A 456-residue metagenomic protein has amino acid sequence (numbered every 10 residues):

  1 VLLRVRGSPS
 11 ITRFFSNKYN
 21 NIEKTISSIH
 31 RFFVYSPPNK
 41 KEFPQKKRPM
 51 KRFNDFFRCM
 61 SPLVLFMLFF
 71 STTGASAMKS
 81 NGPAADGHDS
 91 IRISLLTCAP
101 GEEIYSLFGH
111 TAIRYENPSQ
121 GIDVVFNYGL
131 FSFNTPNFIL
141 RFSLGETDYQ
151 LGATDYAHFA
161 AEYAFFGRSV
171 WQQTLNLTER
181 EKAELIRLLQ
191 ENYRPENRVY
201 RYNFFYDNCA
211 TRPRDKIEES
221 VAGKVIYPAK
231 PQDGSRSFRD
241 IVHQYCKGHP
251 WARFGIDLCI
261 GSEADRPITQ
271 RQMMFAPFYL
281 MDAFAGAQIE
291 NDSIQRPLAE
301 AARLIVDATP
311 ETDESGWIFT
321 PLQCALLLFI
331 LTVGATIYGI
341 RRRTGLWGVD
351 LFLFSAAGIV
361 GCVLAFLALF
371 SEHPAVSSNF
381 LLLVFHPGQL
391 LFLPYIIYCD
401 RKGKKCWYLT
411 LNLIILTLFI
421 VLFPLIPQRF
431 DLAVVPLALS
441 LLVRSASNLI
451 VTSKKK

Functional and structural regions predicted by a protein language model:
Y19-N21, S28, Y35, K46: Short, positively charged and aromatic/hydrophobic N-terminal segments
K51-P62: Bacterial N-terminal signal peptides that target proteins for export
S61-S71: Bacterial N-terminal signal peptides
G74-A77: Boundary at the C-terminal end of the N-terminal hydrophobic targeting segment
D89-R168: Glycine-rich catalytic cores of cysteine/serine-nucleophile enzymes that process amide/ester linkages in cell-envelope
G101-E102, R168-N176, P195-F204: Second-shell loop/turn segments in exported
E191-K456: Activation targets extended, charge/polar-rich intrinsically disordered C-terminal tails
